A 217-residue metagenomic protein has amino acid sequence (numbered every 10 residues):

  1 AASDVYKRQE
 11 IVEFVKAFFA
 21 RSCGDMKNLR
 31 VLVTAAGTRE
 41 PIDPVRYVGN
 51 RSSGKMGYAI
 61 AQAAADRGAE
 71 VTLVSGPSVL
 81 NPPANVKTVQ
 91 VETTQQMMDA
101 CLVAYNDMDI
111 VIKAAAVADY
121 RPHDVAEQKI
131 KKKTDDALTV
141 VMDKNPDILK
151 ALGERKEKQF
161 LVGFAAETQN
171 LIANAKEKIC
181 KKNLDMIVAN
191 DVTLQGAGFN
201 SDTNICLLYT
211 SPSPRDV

Functional and structural regions predicted by a protein language model:
A1-A2, Y6, Y209-V217: Single conserved hydrophobic/aromatic residue that forms the stacking wall/gate of nucleotide- or nucleobase-binding
S3-F19: Internal gly/pro-rich beta-alpha loop/helix module that stabilizes soluble enzyme cofactors or their anionic handles
A20-D25: Positively charged, low-complexity intrinsically disordered leader regions
L29, Q159, N204: Nucleotide donor/acceptor-binding cores
R30-E92: Glycine-rich phosphate/diphosphate-binding loop of Rossmann-like nucleotide-binding domains
E92-A165, Q169-V192, G196: Glycine-rich phosphate-binding loop
